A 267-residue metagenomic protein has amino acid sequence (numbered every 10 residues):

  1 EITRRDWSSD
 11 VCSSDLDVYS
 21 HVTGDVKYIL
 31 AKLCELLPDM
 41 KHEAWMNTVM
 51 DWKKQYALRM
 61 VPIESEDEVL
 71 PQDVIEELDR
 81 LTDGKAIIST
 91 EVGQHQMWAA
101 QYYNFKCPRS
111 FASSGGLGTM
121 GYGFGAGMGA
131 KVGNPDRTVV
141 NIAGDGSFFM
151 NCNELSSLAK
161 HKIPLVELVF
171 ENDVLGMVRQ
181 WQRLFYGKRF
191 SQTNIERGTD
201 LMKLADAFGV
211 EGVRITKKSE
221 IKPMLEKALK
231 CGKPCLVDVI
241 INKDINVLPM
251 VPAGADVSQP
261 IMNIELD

Functional and structural regions predicted by a protein language model:
E1-C12: Single conserved hydrophobic/aromatic residue that forms the stacking wall/gate of nucleotide- or nucleobase-binding
D15-N47: Terminal amphipathic helices with adjacent charged low-complexity linkers/tails
Y19-S20, I29, V61, R183-M224: Conserved thiamine diphosphate
M50-K131: Active-site diphosphate/adenylate-binding microenvironment
K53, V92-Q96, N172-V174, I240-I245: Glycine-rich beta-alpha junction loops
M97-L175: Thiamine diphosphate
K218-D267: Glycine/aspartate-rich loop-and-adjacent alpha/beta segment that forms the canonical ThDP
